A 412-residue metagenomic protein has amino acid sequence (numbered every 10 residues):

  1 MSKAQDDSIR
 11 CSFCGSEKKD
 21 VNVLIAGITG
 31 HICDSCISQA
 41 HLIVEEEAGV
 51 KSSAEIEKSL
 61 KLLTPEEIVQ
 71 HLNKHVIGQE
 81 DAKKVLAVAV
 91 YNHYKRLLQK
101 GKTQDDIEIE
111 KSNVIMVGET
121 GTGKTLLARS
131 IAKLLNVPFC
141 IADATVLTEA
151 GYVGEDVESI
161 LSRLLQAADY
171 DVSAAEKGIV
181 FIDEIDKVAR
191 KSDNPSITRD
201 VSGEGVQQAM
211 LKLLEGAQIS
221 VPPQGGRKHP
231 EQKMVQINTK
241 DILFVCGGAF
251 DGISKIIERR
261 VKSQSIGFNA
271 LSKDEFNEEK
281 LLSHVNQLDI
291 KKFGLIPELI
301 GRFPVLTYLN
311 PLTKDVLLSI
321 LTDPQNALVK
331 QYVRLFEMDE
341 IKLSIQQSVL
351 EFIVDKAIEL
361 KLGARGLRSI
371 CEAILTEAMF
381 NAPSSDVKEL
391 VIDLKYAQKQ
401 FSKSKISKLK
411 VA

Functional and structural regions predicted by a protein language model:
S2-A26, G30-S35, L42-C140, A144-V153 (+1 more regions): AAA+ P-loop NTPase nucleotide-binding core of proteostasis motors
